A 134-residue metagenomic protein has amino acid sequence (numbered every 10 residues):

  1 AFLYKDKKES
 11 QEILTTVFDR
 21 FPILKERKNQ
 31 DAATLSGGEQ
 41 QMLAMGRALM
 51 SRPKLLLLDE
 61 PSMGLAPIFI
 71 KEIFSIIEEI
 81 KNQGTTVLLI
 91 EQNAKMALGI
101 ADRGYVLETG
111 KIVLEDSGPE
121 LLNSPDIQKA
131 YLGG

Functional and structural regions predicted by a protein language model:
A1-E12, R20-K25, D116, G134: ABC-type ATPase nucleotide-binding domains, specifically the catalytic core motifs of the NBD
D31-L35, E39: Conserved ABC ATPase signature
A48-L49: ABC ATPase C-loop
R52: Conserved catalytic motifs of ABC-family nucleotide-binding domains
L56-E60: Catalytic Walker B motif of ABC-type/P-loop ATPase nucleotide-binding domains
K71-Q83: Helical segment within the ABC ATPase nucleotide-binding domain
R103, E115: Short, glycine/charged-rich "phosphate-handling" switch motifs in NTP-dependent and phosphotransfer domains
